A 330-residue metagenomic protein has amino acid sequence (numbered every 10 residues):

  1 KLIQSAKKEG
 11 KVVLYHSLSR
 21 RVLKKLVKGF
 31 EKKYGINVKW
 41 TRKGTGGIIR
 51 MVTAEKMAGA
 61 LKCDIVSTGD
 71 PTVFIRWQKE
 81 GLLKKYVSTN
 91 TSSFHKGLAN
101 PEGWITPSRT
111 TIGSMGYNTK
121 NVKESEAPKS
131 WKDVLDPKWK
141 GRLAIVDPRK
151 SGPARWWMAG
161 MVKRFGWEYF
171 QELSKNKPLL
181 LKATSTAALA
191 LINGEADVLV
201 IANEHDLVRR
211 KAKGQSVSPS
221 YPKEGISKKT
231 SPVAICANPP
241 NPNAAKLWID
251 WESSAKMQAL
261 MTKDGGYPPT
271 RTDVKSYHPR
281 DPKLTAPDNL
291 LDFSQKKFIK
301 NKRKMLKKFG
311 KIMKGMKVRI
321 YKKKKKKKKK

Functional and structural regions predicted by a protein language model:
K1-V13, E31-K32, D136-G141: Immediate post-signal peptide segment of exported/extracytoplasmic ligand-binding proteins
V13-V27, K39-A196: Extracytoplasmic ligand-binding site segments that recognize negatively charged/polar headgroups
L26, Y169-E172, S231, P240-E252 (+1 more regions): Short amphipathic alpha-helical coupling segments at ligand-binding clamshell hinges and other catalytic/signaling
T72-R76, D197-S216: A ligand-binding cleft/hinge motif common to bilobed small-molecule-binding domains
K96, T110-T111, Q171-S174, L180-L181 (+2 more regions): Periplasmic-binding protein-like
S114-N121, M158-A159, K229-N241, L260-M261: A bilobed periplasmic-binding-protein/Venus flytrap-type ligand-binding module shared by bacterial periplasmic
K138-R149, W251-K275: Periplasmic-binding protein-like
Q258-K323, K330: C-terminal capping/gating helix-and-loop segments adjacent to ligand/active sites or protein-protein/ligand interfaces
